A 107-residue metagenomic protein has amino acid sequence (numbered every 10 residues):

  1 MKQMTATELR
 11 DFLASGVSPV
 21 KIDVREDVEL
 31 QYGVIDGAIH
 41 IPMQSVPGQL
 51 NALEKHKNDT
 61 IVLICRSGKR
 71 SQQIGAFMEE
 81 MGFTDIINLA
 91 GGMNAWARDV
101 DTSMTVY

Functional and structural regions predicted by a protein language model:
M1-P19, V24-T60, R70-Y107: Rhodanese-like catalytic fold shared by cysteine-dependent sulfurtransferases and DSP/PTP-type phosphatases
I64: Short, surface-exposed ligand- or partner-binding patches at beta-edge/loop junctions that are enriched in aromatics
